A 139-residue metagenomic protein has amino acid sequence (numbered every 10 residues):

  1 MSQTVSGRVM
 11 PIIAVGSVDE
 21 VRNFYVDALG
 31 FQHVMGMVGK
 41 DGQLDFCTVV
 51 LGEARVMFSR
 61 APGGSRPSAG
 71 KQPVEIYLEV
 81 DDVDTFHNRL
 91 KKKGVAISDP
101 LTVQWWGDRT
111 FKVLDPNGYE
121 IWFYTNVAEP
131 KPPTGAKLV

Functional and structural regions predicted by a protein language model:
M1-I12, N23, A28-D81, T85-L114 (+1 more regions): Vicinal oxygen chelate
A14-D19: Short acidic-aromatic low-complexity motifs
N117: C-terminal catalytic core of tyrosine-transesterase DNA break-rejoin enzymes
